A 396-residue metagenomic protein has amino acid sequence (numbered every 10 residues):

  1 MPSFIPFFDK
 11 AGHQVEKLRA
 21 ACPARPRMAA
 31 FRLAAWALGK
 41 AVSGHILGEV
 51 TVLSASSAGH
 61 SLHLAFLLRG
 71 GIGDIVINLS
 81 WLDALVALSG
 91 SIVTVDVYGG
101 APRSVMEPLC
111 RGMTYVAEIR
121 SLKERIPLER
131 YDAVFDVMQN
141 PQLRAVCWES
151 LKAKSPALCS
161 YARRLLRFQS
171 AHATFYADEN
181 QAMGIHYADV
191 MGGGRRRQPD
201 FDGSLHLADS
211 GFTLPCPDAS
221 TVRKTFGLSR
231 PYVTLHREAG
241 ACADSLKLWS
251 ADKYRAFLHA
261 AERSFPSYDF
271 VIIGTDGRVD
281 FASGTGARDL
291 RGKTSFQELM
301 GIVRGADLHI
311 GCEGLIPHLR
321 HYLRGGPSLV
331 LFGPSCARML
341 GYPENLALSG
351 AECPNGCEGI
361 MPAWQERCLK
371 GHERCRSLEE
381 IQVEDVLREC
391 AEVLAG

Functional and structural regions predicted by a protein language model:
P2-G396: Catalytic machinery of carbohydrate-active enzymes, primarily nucleotide-sugar-dependent glycosyltransferases
